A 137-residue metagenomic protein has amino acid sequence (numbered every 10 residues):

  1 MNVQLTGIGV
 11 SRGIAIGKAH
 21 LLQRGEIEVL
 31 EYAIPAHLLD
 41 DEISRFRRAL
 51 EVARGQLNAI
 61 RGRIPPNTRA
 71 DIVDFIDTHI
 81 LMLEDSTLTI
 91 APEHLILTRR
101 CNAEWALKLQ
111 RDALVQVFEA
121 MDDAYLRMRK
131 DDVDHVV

Functional and structural regions predicted by a protein language model:
M1-V137: Non-catalytic, soluble scaffold/interaction modules
